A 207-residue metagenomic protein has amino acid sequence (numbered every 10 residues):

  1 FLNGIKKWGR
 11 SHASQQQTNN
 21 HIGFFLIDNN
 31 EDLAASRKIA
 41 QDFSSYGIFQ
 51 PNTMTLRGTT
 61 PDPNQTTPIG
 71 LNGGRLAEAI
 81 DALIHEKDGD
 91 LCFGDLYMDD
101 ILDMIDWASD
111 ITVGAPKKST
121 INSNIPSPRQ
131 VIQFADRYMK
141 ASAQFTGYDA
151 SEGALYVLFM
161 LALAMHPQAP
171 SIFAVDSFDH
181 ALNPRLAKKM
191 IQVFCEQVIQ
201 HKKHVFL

Functional and structural regions predicted by a protein language model:
F1-V113: Electropositive, glycine-dotted interaction segments that contact anionic polymers or phosphate-rich ligands
S36-R37, I101, I121-N122, A162-A164 (+1 more regions): Short, flexible, glycine/charge-rich loop motifs used to bind or transfer phosphoryl groups or to couple energy/partner
N52, K117, A164: Flexible, active-site-proximal loop/turn residues at the rims of small-molecule/cofactor binding pockets and catalytic
N64-P68, N122, F145: Short, flexible segments with low predicted structural confidence
D103, I111-P116, K189-Q197: Charged/polar, low-hydrophobicity segments characteristic of intrinsically disordered regions and flexible loops
S109-M139: Pre-Walker A segment
P128-L207: Switch/communication elements of ASCE P-loop NTPase nucleotide-binding domains
